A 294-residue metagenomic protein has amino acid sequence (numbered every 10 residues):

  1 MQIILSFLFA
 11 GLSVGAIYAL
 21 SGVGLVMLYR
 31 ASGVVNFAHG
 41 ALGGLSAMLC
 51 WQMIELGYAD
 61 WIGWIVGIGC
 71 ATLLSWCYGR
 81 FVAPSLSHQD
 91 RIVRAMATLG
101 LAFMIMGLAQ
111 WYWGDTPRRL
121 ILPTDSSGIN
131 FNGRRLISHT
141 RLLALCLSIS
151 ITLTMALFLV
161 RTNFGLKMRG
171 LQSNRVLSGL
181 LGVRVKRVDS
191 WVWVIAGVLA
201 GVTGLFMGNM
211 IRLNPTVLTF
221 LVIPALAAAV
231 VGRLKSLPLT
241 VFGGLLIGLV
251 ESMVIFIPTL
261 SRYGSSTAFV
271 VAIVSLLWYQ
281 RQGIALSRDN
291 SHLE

Functional and structural regions predicted by a protein language model:
M1-S21, L49, D60-G63, Q89-A95 (+6 more regions): Membrane-interfacial amphipathic/re-entrant helices at transmembrane-helix boundaries
F9, Y29-C77, F81: Membrane-embedded helix boundary and interhelical linker motif in transport proteins
A10, V14-G15, R135-L213, L237-F242: Helix-loop-helix "hairpin" substructures at the membrane interface of multi-pass membrane proteins
Y18, G22, Y58-G69, W193-A200 (+1 more regions): Transmembrane alpha-helical segments in multi-pass inner-membrane proteins
L25, Y58-A102, L108, G243-I247: Alpha-helical transmembrane segments within multi-pass membrane transporters and channels
L25-A47, H88-V93, F164-K167, V185 (+4 more regions): Short, non-helical or kinked segments that cap or interrupt transmembrane helices
S85-R161, V188-W191, F256-S265, R288-E294: Transmembrane helix-bundle core of multi-pass membrane transporters and related energy-transducing complexes
S173-R187, V254-E294: Cytosolic-side transmembrane-helix boundaries in multi-pass membrane proteins
